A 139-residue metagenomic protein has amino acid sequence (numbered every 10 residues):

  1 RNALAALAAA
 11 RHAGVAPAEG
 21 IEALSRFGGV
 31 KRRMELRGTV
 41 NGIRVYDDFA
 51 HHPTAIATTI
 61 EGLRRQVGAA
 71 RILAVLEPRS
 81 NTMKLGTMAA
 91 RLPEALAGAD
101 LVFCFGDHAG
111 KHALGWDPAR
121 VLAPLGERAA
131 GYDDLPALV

Functional and structural regions predicted by a protein language model:
A5-V139: ATP-dependent carboxylate-amine ligase
